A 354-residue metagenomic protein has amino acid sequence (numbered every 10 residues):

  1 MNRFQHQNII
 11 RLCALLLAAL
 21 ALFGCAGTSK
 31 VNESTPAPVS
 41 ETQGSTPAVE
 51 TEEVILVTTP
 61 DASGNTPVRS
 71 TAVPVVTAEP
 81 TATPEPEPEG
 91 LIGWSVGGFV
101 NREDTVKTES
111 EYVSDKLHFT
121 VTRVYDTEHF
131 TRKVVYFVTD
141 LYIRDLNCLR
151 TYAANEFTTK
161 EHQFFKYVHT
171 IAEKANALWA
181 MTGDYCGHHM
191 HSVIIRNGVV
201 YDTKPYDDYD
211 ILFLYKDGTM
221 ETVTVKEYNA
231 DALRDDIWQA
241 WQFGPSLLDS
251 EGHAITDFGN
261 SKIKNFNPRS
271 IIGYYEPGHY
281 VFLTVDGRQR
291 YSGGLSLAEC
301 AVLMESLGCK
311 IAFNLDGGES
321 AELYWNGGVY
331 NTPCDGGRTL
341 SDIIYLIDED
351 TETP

Functional and structural regions predicted by a protein language model:
M1-T58, T81: Gram-positive cell-envelope targeting signals
G24-N32, A37, V57-G64, V68 (+1 more regions): Zymogen propeptides
E87, G97, K107-S110, T182-K262: Active-site-adjacent helix-turn-beta-strand microarchitecture at beta-sheet edges that either contains or buttresses
V134-Y136, K174-A175, D207, Q242 (+2 more regions): Extracytoplasmic
D140-Y142, M181-G183, Y215, G273 (+1 more regions): Short beta-strand segments
A153-T159, K226-D231, V285-Q289: Short, solvent-exposed aromatic-acidic interface loops
W179-G183, T222, I311-G317: General beta-strand structural signal in soluble alpha/beta enzymes
H189-D207, L214, D257-K310, L315 (+1 more regions): Conserved, well-ordered active-site substructure
